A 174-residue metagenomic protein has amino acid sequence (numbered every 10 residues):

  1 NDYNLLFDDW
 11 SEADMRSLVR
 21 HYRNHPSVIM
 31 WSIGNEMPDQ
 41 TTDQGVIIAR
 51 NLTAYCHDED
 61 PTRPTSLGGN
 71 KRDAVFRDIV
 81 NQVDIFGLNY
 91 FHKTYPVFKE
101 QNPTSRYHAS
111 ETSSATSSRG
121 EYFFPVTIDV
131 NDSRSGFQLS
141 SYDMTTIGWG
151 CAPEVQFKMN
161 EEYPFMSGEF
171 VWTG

Functional and structural regions predicted by a protein language model:
N1-I85, N89-R106, E111-T127: Active-site mouth of glycoside hydrolases
D2-F7, V155-F165: Short charge-dense sequence patches
N51-L52, S135-N160, G168: Mature extracellular catalytic domain of secreted serine hydrolases with alpha/beta-hydrolase catalytic cores
N70-K71, D132, S141-Y142: Short, flexible segments with low predicted structural confidence
E111-L139, N160-G174: Aromatic/acidic polysaccharide-binding cleft in carbohydrate-active enzymes
